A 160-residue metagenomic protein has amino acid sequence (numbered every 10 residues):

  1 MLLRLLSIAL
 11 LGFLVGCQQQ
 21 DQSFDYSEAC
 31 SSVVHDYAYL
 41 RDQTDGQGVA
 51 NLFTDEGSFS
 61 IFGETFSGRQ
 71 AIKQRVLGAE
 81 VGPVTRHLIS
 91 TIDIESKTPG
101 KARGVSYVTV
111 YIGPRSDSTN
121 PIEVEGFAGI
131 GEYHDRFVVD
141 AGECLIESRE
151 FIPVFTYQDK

Functional and structural regions predicted by a protein language model:
L5-L14: Bacterial N-terminal signal peptides
C17-Q47, N51-D55: Short, low-complexity N-terminal intrinsically disordered segments enriched in polar/charged residues
R41, F53, V108-V110, E150-P153: Short beta-strand segments enriched in hydrophobic/aromatic residues within well-folded beta-rich domains
G46-I112: A solvent-exposed, acidic/Ser-Thr-rich amphipathic alpha-helical stretch
P83-R86, E123-G129: A generic structural micro-feature
K101-V105, A128-K160: Short beta-strand edge/turn micro-motifs at domain boundaries
D117-E123: Short, surface-exposed loop/helix-turn segments at secondary-structure junctions that function as lids/hinges flanking
